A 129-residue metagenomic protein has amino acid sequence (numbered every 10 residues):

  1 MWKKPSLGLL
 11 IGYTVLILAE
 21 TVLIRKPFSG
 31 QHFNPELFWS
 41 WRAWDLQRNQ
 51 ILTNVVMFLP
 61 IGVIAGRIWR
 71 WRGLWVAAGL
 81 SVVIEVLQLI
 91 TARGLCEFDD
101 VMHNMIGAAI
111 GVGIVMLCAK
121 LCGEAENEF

Functional and structural regions predicted by a protein language model:
M1-F98, V112-F129: Bulky hydrophobic segments
H103-V115: Specific transmembrane alpha-helix
